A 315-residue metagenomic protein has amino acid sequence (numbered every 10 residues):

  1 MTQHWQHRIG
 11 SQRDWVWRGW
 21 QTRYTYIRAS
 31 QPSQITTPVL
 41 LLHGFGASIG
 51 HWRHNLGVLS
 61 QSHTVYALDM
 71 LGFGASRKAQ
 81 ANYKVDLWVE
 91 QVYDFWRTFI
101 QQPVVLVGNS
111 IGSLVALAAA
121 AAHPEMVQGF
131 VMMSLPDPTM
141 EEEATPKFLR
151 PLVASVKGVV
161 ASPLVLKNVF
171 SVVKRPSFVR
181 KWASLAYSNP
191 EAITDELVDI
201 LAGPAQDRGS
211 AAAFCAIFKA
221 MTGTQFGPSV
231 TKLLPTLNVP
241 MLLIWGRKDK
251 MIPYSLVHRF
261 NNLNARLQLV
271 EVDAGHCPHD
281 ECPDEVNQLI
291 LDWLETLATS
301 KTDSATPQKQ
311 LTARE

Functional and structural regions predicted by a protein language model:
S11-W20, T25-Q31, Y66-I111, F148-L149 (+1 more regions): Active-site loop/oxyanion-hole signature of alpha/beta-hydrolase fold enzymes
T22, K167-P235: Conserved alpha/beta-hydrolase catalytic His-Asp/Glu region
T25-A75: Conserved HGGG/HGGXW glycine-rich cap/lid loop of the alpha/beta-hydrolase fold
Q101-K147: Conserved hydrolase catalytic core segment
L197, V230, P253-F260: Short alpha-helix in the alpha/beta-hydrolase fold that links the catalytic acid
L237, L243-W245: Short beta-strand/loop motif that positions the catalytic acidic residue of the alpha/beta-hydrolase fold
R247-I252: Acidic catalytic loop of the alpha/beta-hydrolase fold
A265-E315: Catalytic active-site module of serine/aspartate enzymes centered on a nucleophile-bearing elbow/loop
